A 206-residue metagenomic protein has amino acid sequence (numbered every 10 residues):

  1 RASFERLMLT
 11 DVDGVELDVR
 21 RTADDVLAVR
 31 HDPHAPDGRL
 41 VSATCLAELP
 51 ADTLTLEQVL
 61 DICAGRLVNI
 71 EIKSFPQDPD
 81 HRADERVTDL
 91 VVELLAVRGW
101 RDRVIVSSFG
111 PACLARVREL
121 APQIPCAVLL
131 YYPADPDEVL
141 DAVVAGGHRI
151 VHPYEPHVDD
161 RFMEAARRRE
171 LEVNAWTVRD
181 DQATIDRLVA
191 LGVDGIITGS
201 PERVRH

Functional and structural regions predicted by a protein language model:
A2-S3: Short amphipathic alpha-helix
L9-G14, V19-L67, I72-F75, P79-R82 (+1 more regions): An active-site metal/cofactor-coordinating segment within enzyme catalytic domains
C63-V68, I72-H206: Short loop-to-alpha-helix "cap/lid" segments that border enzyme active sites across diverse enzyme classes
